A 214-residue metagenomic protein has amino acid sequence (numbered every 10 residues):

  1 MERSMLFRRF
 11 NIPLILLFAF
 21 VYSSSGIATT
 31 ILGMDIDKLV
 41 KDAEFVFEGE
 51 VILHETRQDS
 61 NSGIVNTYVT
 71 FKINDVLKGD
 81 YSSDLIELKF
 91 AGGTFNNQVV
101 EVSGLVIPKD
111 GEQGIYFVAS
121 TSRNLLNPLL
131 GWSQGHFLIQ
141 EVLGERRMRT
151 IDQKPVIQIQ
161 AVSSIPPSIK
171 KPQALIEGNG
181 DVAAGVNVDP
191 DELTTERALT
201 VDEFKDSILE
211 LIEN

Functional and structural regions predicted by a protein language model:
E2-P13: Bacterial N-terminal signal peptides that target proteins for export
I15-L16, G26: Cleavable N-terminal signal peptides
G26-G33: Boundary at the C-terminal end of the N-terminal hydrophobic targeting segment
G49-V51: Conserved hydrophobic positions within beta-strands
H54-S60, K78-G79: Short, conserved beta-turn/loop elements at beta-strand boundaries and strand-helix junctions
R57-T70: Short aromatic-glycine-enriched beta-strand elements
V99-N214: Netrin-like (NTR/C345C) domain of secreted extracellular proteins
